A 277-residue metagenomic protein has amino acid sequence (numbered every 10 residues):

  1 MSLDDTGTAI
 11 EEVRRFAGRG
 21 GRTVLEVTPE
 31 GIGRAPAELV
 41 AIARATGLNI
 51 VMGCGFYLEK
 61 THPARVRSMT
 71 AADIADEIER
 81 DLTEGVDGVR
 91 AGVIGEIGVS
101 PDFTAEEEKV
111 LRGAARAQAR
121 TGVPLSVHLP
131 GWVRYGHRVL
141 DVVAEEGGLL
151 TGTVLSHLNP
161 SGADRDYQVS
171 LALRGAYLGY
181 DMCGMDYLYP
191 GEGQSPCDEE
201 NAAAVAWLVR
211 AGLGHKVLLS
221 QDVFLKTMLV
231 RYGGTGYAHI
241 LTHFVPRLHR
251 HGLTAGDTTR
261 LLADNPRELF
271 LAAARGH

Functional and structural regions predicted by a protein language model:
M1-N49, D73-R90: Alpha-helical scaffold segments that flank or form the walls of functional sites
V24, F56, Q118, L178 (+3 more regions): Divalent metal-coordination and catalytic microenvironments
P36, Y135-D141, D164-L171, L188-A202 (+2 more regions): Histidine/acidic-residue-rich catalytic or RNA/ligand-binding cores of hydrolases and nuclease-related proteins
E38-V40, R65, T104-K109, W132-G147 (+1 more regions): Distinct, well-ordered alpha-helical segments
A41-R44, N49-P124, Y177, C183-G184 (+1 more regions): Active-site gating/metal-coordination segments in enzymes
G47, T121-P124, A144-T151, S170-G179 (+1 more regions): Glycine-enriched alpha-helix->loop->beta-strand junction motifs that scaffold or abut catalytic
S126-H128, D181-M182, L213-G234, T258: Short acidic/histidine-rich active-site segments
H239-H277: Mid-to-C-terminal alpha-helical segments outside catalytic/metal-binding sites
